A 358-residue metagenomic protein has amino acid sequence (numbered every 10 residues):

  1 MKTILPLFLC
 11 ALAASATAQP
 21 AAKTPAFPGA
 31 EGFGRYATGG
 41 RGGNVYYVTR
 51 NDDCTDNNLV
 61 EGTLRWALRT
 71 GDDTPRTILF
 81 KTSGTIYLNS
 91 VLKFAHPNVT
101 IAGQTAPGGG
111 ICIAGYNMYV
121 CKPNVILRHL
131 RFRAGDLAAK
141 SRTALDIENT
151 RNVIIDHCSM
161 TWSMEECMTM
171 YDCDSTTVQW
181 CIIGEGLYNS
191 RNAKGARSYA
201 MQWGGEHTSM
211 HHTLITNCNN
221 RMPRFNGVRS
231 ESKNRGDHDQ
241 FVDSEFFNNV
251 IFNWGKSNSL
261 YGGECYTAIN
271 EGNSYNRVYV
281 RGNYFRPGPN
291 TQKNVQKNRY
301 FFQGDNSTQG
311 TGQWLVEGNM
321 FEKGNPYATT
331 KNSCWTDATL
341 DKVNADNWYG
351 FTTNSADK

Functional and structural regions predicted by a protein language model:
M1-P20: Bacterial Sec-dependent N-terminal signal peptides
K23-T77: Acidic Gly/Asp/Thr-rich repetitive segments characteristic of extracellular carbohydrate-active and adhesion proteins
D52-T55, S83-T85, T105-G108, G288-T291 (+1 more regions): Acidic glycine-/aspartate-rich tracts in secreted/extracellular proteins
V60-D72, I86-T100, G109-R128, A134-R151 (+1 more regions): Extracellular beta-strand-rich solenoid/capping regions of secreted or surface-exposed proteins that bind or remodel
N98, A102-G103, P123-A134, N149-W162 (+5 more regions): Right-handed parallel beta-helix
I113-M118, A138-D146, W162-M170, R191-G205 (+3 more regions): Extracellular beta-strand/beta-solenoid scaffold signature
E245-K358: Extracellular beta-rich repeat passengers
